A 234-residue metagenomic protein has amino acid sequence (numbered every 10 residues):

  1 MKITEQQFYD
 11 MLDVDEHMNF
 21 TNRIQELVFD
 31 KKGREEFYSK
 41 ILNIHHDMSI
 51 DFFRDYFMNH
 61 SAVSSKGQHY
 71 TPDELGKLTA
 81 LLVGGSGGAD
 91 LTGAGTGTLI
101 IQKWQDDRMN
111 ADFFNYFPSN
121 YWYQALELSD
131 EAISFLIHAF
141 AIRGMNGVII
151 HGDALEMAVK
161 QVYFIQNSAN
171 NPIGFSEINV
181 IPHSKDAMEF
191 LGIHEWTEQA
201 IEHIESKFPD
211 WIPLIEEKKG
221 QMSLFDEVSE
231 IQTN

Functional and structural regions predicted by a protein language model:
M1-N234: Class I S-adenosyl-L-methionine-dependent methyltransferase catalytic core
